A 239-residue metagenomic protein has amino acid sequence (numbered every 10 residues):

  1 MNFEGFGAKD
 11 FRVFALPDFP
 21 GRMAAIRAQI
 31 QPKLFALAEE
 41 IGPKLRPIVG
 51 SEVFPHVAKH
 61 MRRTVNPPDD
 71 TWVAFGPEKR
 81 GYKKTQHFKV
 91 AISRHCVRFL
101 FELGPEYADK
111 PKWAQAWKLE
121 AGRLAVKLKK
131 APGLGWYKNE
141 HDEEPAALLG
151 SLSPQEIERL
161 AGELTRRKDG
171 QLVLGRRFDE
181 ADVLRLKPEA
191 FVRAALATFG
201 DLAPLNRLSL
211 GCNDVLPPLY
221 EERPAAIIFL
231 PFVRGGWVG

Functional and structural regions predicted by a protein language model:
M1-L45, P145-W237: Long, solvent-exposed, polar/charged low-complexity segments
R46-V53: Terminal, non-catalytic protein-protein interaction segments that mediate quaternary/complex assembly
F54-H87: Amphipathic, interaction-prone secondary-structure segments
P55-V57, G133-D142, V215-Y220: Short, surface-exposed recognition loops or helix-turn segments adjacent to catalytic cores
W72, G133, Q171: A residue-level signal for beta-strand positions that form part of recognition/binding surfaces within mature
K79-W117, G122, D169-A181, L186: Intrinsically disordered, low-complexity regulatory segments enriched in Ser/Thr/Pro and charged residues
V97-E156: Compact, glycine/acidic-enriched structural inserts
